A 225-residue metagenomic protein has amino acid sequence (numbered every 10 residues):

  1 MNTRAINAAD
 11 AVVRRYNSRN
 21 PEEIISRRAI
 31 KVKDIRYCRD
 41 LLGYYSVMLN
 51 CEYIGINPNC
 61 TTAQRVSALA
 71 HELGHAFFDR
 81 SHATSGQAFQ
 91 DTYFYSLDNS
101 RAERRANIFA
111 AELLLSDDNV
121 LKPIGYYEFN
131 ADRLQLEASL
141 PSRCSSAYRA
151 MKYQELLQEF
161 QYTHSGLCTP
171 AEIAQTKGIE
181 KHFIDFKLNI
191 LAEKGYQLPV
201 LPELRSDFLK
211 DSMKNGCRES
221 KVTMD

Functional and structural regions predicted by a protein language model:
M1-D225: Active-site hotspot residues in diverse enzymes, especially metal/ion-binding acidic/histidine motifs
